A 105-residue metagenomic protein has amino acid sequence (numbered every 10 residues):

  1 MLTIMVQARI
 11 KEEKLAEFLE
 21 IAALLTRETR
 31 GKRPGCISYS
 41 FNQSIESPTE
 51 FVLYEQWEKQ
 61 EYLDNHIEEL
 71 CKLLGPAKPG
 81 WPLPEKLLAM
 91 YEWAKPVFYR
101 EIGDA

Functional and structural regions predicted by a protein language model:
M1, T49-E50: Conserved catalytic motifs of the protein kinase core domain
L2-A8: Active-site-flanking beta-strand signature of metal-NTP-handling nucleotidyl enzymes and homologous cyclase-like
M5, C36, P48: Short coil/loop residues immediately preceding or within conserved phosphate-binding loops of NTP-utilizing enzyme
R9-F18: Short, surface-exposed ligand-recognition loops at beta-strand->loop->(often short) alpha-helix junctions that present
E17-E20, N65: Short, solvent-exposed alpha-helical surface patches in well-structured domains
L24, E28-S38, Q56-V97: An amphipathic, aromatic/His-enriched active-site/gating alpha helix that lines ligand/cofactor pockets
N42-E46: Short beta-strand micro-motifs enriched in acidic
